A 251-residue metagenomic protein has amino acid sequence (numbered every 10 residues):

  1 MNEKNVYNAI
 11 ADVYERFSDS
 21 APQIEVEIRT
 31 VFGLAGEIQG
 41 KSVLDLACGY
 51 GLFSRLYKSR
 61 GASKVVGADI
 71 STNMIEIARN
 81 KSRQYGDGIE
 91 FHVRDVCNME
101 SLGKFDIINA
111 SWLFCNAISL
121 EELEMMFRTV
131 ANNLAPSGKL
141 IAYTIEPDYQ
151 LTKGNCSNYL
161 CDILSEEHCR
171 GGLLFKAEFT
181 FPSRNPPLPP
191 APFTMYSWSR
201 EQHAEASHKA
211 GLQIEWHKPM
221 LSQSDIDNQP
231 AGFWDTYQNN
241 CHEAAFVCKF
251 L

Functional and structural regions predicted by a protein language model:
M1-I38, L52, L56: Conserved class I S-adenosyl-L-methionine
L44-L46, Y50-N98: Class I SAM-dependent methyltransferase SAM/SAH-binding core
N109: A conserved beta-strand element that flanks and buttresses the S-adenosyl-L-methionine
W112-C115: Short catalytic micro-motifs in class I SAM-dependent methyltransferases
E124-P136: A short glycine-rich, Lys/Arg-flanked "PGG" loop and its adjoining helix->strand segment in the class I
I141-A206: SAM-dependent methyltransferase
Q202, A206-L251: C-terminal lobe and adjacent flexible extensions of AdoMet/dcAdoMet transferase-like proteins
